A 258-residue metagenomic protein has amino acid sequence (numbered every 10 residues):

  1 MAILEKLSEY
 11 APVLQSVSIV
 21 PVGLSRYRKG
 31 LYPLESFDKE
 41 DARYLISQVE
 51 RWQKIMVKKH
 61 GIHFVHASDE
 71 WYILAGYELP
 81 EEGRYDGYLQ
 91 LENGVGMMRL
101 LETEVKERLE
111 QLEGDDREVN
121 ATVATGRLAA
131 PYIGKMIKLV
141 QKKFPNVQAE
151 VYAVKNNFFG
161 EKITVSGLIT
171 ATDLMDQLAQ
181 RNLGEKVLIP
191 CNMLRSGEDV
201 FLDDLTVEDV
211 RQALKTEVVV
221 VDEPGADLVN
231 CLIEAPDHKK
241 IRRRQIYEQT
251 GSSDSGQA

Functional and structural regions predicted by a protein language model:
M1-G30, E40-E70: Conserved C-terminal portion of the radical SAM core fold that forms the substrate/S-adenosylmethionine-binding
I3, S16-F37, A124-R127, Y152-T164: Conserved strand-turn element in the central/C-terminal portion of the radical SAM core barrel that lines
I3-L4, Y32-F37, D41, P80-G83 (+1 more regions): Short secondary-structure boundary/capping segments
S16-S18, G23-P33, E70, T170-D173 (+3 more regions): Residue-level signal for functionally critical sites in structured catalytic/ligand-binding pockets
A75-A258: Radical SAM enzyme core and accessory elements
